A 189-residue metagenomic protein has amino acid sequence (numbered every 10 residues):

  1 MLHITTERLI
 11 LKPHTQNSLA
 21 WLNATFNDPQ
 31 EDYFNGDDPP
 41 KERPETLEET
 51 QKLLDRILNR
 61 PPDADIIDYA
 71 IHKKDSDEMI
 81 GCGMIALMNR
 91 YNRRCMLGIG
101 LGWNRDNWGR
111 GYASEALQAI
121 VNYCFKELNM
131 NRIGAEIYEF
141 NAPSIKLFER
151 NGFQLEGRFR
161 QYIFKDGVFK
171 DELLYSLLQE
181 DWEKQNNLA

Functional and structural regions predicted by a protein language model:
M1-A20, A24-D32, D68, H72-A189: Acyl-donor (CoA/ACP) binding surface of acyl/acetyltransferases
Q16, E42-R43, L47, A64 (+1 more regions): A generic alpha-helix propensity feature with a strong bias for hydrophobic helices
Q30-R56: Conserved GNAT-fold acetyl-CoA-binding loop/helix
P39-T46, R60, R90, G109 (+1 more regions): Alpha-helix initiation/capping motif
K41, R56-A70: A short helix-loop-beta-strand connector motif used in the catalytic cores of GNAT acetyltransferases and, in some
